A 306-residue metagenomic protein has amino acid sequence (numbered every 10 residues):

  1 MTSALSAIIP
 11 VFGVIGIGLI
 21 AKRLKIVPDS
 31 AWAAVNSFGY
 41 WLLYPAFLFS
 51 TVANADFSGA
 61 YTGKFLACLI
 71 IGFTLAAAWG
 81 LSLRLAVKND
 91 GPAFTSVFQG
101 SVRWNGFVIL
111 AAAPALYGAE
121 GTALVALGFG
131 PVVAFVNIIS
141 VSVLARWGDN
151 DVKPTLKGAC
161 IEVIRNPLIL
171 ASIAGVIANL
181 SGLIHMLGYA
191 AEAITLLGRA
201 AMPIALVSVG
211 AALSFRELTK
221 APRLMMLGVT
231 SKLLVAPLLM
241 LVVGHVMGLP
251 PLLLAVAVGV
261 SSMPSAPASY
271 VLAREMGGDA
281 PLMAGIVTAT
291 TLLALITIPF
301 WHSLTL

Functional and structural regions predicted by a protein language model:
M1-L306: Alpha-helical transmembrane segments of multi-pass small-molecule/ion transporters
